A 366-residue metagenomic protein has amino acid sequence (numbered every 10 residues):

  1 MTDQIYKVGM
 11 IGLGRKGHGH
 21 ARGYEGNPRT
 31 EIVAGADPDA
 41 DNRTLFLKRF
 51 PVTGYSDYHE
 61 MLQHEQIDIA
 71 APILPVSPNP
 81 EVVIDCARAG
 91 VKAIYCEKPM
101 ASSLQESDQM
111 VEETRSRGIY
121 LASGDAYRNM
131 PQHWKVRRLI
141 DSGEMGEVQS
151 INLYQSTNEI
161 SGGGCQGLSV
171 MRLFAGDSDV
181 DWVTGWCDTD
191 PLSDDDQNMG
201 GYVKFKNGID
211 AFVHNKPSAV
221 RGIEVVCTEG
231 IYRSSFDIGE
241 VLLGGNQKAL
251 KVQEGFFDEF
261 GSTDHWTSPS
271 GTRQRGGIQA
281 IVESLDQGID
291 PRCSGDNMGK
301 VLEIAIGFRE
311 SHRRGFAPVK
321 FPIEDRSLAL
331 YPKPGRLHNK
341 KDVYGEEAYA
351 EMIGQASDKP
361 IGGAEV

Functional and structural regions predicted by a protein language model:
M1-F50: N-terminal Rossmann-like dinucleotide-binding module
G14, H20, F50-T114: Beta-loop-alpha module in the N-terminal Rossmann-like domain of NAD(P)-dependent dehydrogenases, especially those
T30, K92, I119-Y120, N207-I209: Short, well-ordered coil/turn segments that N-cap beta-strands
I32, P51, I67-A70, M145-V148 (+1 more regions): Local beta-strand N-terminus motif with an aromatic residue
R43, V82, M110, V136 (+1 more regions): Aromatic/hydrophobic pocket-lining residues that form π-stacking "cages" and hydrophobic walls in ligand
L62, Y95, M100-I160: A contiguous active-site-proximal alpha/beta segment in oxidoreductase catalytic domains
E147-E224, D296: Rossmann-like dinucleotide-binding domain that binds NAD(P)(H)
G222-D296, K300, P318-I323, S327-V366: C-terminal glycine/acidic-rich active-site capping loop/insertion
